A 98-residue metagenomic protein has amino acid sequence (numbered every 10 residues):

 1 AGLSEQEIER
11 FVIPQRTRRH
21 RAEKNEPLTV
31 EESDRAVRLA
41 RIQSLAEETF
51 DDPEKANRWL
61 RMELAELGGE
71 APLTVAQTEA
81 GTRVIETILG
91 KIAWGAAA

Functional and structural regions predicted by a protein language model:
A1-A98: Non-transmembrane "mature" sequence context
